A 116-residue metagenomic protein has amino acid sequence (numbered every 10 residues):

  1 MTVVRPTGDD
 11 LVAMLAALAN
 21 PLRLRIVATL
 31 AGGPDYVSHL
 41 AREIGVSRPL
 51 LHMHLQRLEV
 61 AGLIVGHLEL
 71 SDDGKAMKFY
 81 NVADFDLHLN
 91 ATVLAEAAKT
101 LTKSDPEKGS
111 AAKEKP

Functional and structural regions predicted by a protein language model:
M1-T7: Long, low-complexity, charged/polar intrinsically disordered regions in eukaryotic proteins
D10-L50, E69, A76-N81: N-terminal helix-turn-helix DNA-binding core of bacterial DNA-binding proteins
G33, R57, F85-H88: Short, charged/polar surface micro-motifs in flexible loops or helix N-caps
R42, E59-V60: Alpha-helical residues within the helix-turn-helix
H54: Residues within the DNA-recognition helix of helix-turn-helix
V60-D73: Beta-hairpin "wing" of winged helix-turn-helix
D72-P116: Conserved segment of winged-helix/HTH DNA-binding domains
